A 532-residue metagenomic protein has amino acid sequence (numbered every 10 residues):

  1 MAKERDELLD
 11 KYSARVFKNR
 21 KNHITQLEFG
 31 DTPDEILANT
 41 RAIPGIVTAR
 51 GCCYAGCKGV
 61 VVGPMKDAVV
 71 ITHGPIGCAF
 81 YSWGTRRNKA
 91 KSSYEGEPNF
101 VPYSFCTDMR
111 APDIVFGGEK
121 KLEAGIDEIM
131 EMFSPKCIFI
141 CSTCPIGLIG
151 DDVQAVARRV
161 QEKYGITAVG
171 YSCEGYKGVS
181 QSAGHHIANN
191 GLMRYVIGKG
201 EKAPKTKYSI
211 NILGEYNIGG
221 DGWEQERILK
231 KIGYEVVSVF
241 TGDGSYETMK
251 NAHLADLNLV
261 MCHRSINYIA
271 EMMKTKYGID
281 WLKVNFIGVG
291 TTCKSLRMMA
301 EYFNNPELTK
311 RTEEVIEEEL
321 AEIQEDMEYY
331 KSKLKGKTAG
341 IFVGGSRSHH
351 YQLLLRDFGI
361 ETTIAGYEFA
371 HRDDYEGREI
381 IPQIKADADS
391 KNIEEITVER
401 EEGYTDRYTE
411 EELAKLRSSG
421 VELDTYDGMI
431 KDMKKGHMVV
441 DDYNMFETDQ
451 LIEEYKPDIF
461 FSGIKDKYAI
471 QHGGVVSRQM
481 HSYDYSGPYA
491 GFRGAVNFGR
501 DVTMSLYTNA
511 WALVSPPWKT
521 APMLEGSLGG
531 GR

Functional and structural regions predicted by a protein language model:
M1-R532: An N-terminal assembly and electron-transfer interface module characteristic of large anaerobic redox and radical
